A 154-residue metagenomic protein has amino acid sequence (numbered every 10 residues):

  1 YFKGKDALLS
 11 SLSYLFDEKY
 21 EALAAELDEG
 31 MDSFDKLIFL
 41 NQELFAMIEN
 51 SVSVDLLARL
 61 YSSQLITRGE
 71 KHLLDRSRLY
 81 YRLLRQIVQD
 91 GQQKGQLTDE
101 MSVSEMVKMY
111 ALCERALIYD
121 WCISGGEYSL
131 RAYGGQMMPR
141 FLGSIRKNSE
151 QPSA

Functional and structural regions predicted by a protein language model:
Y1-S10: HTH DNA-binding helix-turn interface
L9, S13, D17, E70-Y81 (+3 more regions): Amphipathic, non-transmembrane alpha-helical scaffold segments
S11, L15, A25-V52, V103 (+1 more regions): Hydrophobic alpha-helical connector segments
L12, F16, Y20-A24, I48 (+4 more regions): Hydrophobic recognition helices of helix-based DNA-binding modules
D35, H72-S77, Q93-M109, Y128-A132: All-alpha amphipathic helical-bundle segments outside canonical DNA-binding/catalytic cores that form hydrophobic
I38-F39, E43-A46, R82, Q86-K94 (+2 more regions): C-terminal peripheral helix-coil segments that are non-catalytic and often amphipathic
F45-R85, Q96: Short secondary-structure transition hinges
V54-L60, Q96-M101, L130, P152-A154: Short, hydrophobic secondary-structure boundary micro-motifs
